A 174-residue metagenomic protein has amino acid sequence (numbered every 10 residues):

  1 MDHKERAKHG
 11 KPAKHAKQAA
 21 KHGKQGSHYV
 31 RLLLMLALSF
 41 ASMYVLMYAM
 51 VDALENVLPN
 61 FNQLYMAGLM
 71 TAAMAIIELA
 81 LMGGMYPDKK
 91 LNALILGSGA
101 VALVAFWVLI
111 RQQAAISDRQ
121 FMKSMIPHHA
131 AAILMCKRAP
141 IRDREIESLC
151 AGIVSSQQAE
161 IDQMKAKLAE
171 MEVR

Functional and structural regions predicted by a protein language model:
D2-R174: Alpha-helical membrane segments of multi-pass proteins
